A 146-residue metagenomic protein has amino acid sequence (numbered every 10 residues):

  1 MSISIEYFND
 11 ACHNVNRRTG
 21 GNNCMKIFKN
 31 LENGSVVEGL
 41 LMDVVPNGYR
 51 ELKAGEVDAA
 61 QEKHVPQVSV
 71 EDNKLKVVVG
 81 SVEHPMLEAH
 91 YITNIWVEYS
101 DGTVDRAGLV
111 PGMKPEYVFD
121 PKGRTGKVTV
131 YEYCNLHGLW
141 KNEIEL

Functional and structural regions predicted by a protein language model:
I3, Y7-N14, G21: Short, positively charged and aromatic/hydrophobic N-terminal segments
F8, G21-E51: Long, contiguous interaction/targeting segments characteristic of exported/extracellular or secretory-pathway proteins
V37-K74: Transition segment at domain starts
V79-L87: Short amphipathic, basic-aromatic surface patches that mediate peripheral association with negatively charged
Y91-D101: Extended low-complexity, serine/threonine- and proline-enriched intrinsically disordered segments
P115-F119: Short strand-edge motifs at loop-to-beta-strand transitions and within beta-strands of extracellular beta-rich domains
P121-G126: Surface-exposed, short loops/turns at beta-strand junctions within beta-sandwich domains
N135-N142: Short acidic/polar inter-strand loop motif in beta-rich domains
